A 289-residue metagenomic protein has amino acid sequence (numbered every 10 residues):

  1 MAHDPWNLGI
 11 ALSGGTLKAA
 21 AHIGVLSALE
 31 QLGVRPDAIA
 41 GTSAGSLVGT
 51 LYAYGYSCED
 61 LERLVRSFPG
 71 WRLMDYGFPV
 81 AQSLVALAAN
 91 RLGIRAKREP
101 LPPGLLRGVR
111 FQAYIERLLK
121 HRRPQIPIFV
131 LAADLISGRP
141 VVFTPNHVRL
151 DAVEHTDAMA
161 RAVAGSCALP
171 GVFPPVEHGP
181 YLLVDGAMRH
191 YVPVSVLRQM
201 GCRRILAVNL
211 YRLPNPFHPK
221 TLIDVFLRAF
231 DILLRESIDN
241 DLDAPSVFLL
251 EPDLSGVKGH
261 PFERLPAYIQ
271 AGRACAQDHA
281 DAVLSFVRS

Functional and structural regions predicted by a protein language model:
M1-T42, T50-S289: Patatin-like phospholipase
